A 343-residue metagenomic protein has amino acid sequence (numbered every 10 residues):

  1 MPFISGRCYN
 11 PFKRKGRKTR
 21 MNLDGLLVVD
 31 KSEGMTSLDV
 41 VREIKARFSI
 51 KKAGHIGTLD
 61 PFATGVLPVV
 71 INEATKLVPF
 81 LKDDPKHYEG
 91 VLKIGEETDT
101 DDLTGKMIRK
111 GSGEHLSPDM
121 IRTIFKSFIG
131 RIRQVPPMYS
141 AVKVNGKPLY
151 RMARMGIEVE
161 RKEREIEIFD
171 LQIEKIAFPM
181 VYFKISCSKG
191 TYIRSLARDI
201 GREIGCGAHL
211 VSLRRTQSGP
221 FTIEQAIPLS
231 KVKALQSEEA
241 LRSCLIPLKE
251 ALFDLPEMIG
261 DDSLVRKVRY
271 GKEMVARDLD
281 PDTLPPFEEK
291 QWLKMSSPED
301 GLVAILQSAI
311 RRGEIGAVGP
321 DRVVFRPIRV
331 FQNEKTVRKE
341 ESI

Functional and structural regions predicted by a protein language model:
P2-F3, C8-S32, L38-L59, A63 (+3 more regions): Accessory RNA 3′-end/elbow-binding domains used by RNA modification enzymes
Y9-I227, K231, I305: RNA pseudouridine synthases
